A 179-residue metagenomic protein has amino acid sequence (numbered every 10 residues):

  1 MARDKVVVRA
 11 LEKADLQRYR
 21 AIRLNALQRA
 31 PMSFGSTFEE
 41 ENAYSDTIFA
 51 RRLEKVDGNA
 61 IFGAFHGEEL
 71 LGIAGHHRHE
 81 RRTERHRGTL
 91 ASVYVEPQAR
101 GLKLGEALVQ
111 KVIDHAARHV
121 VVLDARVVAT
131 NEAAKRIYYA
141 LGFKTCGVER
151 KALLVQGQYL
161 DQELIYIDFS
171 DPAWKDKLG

Functional and structural regions predicted by a protein language model:
K5-V8: Extreme N-terminal starter segment of soluble prokaryotic enzymes
K13-A14, R20-A21, A26-Q98, V109-K111 (+2 more regions): Acetyl-CoA-dependent GNAT
T83, S92, E96-Q110, V128-R136 (+1 more regions): Conserved glycine-rich acetyl-CoA-binding loop
A116-V127: Conserved GNAT acetyl-CoA-binding A-motif
R126-K135, Y139-L141, K151-G179: C-terminal "cap" of GNAT-fold acetyltransferases
